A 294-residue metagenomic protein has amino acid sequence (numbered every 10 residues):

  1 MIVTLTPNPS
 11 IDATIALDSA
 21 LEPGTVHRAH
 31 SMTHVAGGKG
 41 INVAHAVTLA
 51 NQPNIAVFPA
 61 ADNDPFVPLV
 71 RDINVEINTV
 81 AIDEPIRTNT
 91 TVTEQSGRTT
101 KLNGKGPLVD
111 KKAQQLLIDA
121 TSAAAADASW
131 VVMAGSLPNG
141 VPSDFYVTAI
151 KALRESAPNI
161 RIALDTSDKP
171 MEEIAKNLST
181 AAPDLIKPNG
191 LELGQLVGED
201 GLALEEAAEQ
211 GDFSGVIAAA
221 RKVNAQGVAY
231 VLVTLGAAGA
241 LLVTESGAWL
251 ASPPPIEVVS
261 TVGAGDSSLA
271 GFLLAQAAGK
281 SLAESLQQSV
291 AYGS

Functional and structural regions predicted by a protein language model:
M1-P23: Positively charged, low-complexity intrinsically disordered leader regions
H27-R87: Substrate-binding N-lobe of the ribokinase-like
H45, T88-V92, G239-V243: Short beta-strand scaffold segments in enzyme catalytic cores
T91-D127: Conserved phosphate-binding/catalytic loop of the ribokinase/pfkB sugar-kinase fold
K101-N103, W130-S136, P188-G190: Short beta-strands and strand-loop turn motifs
Q115-D119, S143-K151, S214-I217, A251-I256: Charged helix-capping and loop-helix junction motifs
V147-S246: Conserved phosphate/ATP/ADP-binding segment of small-molecule kinases
R221-K222, Q226-A237, E245-S294: Conserved post-catalytic alpha-helical subdomain immediately downstream of the catalytic base and nucleotide-binding
